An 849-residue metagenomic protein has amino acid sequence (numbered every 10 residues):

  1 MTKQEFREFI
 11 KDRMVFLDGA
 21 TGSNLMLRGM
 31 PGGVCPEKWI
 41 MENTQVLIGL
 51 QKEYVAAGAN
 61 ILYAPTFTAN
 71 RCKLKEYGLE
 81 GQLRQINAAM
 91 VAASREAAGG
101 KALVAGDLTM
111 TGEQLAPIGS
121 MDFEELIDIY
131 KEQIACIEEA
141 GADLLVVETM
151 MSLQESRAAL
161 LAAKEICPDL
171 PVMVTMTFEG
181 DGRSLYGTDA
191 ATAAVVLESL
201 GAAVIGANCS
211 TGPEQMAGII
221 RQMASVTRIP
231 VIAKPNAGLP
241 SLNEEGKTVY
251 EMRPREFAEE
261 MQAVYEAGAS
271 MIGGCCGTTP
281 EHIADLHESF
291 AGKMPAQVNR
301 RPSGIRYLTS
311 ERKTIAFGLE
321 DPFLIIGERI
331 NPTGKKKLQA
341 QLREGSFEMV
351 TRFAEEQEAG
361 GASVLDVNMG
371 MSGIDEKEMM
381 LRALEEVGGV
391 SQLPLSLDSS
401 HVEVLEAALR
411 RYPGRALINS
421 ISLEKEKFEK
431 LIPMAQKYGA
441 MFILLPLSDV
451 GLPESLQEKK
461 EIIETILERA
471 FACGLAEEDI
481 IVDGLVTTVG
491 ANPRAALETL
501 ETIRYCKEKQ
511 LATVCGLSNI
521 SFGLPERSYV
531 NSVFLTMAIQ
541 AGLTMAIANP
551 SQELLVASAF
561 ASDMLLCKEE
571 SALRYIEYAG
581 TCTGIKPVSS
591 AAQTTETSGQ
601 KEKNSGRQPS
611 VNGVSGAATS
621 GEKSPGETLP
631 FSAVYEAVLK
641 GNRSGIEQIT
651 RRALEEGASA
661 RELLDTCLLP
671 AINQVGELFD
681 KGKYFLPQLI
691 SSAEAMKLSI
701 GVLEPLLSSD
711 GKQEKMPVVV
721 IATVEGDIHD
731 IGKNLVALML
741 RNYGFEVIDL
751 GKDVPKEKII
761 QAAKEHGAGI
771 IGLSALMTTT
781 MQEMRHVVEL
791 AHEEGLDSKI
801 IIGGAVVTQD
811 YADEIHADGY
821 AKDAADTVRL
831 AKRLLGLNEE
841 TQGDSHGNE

Functional and structural regions predicted by a protein language model:
M1-D483, T487-E849: Domain-level signal for soluble alpha/beta catalytic cores
